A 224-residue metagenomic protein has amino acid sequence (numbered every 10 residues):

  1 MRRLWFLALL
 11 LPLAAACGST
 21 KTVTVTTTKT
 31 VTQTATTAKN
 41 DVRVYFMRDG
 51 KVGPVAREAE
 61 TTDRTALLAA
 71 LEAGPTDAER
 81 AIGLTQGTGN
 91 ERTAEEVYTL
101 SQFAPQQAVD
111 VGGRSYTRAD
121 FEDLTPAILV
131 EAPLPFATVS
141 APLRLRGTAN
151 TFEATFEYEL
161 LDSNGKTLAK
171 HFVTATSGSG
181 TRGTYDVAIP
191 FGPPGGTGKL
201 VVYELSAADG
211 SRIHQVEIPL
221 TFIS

Functional and structural regions predicted by a protein language model:
R2-F6, P12, C17-S224: Bimodal "functional hotspot" detector
